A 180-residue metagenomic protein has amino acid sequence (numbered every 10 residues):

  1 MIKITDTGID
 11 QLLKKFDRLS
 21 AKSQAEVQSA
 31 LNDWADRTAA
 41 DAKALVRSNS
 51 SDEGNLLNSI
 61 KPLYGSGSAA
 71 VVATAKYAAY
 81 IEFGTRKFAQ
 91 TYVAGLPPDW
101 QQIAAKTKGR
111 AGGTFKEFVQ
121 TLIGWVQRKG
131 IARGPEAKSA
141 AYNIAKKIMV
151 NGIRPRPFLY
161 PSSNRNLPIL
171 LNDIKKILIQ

Functional and structural regions predicted by a protein language model:
M1-Q180: Short, Lys/Arg-rich flexible segments
